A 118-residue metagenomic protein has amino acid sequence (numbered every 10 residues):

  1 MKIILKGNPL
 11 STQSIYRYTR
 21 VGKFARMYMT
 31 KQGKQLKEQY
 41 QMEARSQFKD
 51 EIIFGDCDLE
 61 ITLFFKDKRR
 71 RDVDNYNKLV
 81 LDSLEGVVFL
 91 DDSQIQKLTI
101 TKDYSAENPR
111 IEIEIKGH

Functional and structural regions predicted by a protein language model:
M1-H118: Acidic, proline/glycine-enriched N-terminal capping motif
